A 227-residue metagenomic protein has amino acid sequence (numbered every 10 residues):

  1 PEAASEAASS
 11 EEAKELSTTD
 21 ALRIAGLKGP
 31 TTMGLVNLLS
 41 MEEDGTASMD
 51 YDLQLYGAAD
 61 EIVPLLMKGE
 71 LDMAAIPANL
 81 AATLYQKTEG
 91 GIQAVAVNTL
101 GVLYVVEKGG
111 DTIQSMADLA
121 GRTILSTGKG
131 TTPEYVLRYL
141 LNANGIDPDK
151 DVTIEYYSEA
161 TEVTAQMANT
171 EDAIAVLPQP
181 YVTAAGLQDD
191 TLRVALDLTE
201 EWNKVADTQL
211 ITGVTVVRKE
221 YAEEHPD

Functional and structural regions predicted by a protein language model:
P1-L16: Short, low-complexity, disordered segments immediately C-terminal to signal peptides in bacterial exported proteins
A13-P30, M49-L55, Q93, G121-S126 (+1 more regions): Short, well-ordered beta-strand elements
E15, K108-I124, K219-P226: Flexible hinge/capping segments at coil-to-helix
A21-L22, G26-E61, L65-M67, L84-K87 (+1 more regions): Short, polar/charged alpha-helical segment
I24-K28, G121-T132, N144, D149 (+2 more regions): Short beta-strand->loop
L53-L65, P77-N79, P148-N169, P180: Short helix-initiation/N-cap motifs at beta->coil->alpha
N79-L80, A160-D227: Pocket-lining segment of extracytoplasmic ligand-binding domains
A94-Q114, T208-K219: Hydrophobic/proline-rich hinge and linker segments of small-molecule sensing/allosteric domains, predominantly
